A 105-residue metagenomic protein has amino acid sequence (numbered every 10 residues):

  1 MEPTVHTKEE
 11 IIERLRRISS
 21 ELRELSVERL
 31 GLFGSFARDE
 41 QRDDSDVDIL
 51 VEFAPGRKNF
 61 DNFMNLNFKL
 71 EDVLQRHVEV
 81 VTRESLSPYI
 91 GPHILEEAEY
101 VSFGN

Functional and structural regions predicted by a protein language model:
M1-R29, A37-D43, G56-N105: Catalytic core of pol beta-like nucleotidyltransferases
L32: Conserved histidines in hydrophobic membrane contexts and catalytic metal-binding motifs
S45-V47: Change "...and in nucleic-acid phosphodiester-cleaving endonucleases..." to "...and in nucleic-acid processing enzymes
L50-E52: Short hydrophobic/aromatic beta-strand micro-patches that form the beta-sheet surface supporting nucleotide- or nucleic
